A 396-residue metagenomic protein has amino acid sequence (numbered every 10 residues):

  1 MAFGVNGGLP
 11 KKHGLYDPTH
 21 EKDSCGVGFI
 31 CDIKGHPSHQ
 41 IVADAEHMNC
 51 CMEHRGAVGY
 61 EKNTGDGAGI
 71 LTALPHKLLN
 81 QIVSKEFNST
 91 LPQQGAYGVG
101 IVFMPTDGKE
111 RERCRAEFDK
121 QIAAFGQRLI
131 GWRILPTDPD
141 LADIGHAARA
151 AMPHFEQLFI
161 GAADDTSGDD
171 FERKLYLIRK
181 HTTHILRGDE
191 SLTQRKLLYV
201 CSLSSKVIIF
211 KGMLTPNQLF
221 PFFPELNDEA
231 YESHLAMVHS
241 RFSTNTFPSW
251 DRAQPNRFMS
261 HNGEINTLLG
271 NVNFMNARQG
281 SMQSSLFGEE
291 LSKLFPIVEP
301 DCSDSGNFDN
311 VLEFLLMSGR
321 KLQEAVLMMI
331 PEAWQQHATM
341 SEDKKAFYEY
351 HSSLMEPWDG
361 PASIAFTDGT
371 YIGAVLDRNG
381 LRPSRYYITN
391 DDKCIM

Functional and structural regions predicted by a protein language model:
A2-M396: Conserved short alpha-helical segments that host acidic/polar catalytic motifs at enzyme active sites
